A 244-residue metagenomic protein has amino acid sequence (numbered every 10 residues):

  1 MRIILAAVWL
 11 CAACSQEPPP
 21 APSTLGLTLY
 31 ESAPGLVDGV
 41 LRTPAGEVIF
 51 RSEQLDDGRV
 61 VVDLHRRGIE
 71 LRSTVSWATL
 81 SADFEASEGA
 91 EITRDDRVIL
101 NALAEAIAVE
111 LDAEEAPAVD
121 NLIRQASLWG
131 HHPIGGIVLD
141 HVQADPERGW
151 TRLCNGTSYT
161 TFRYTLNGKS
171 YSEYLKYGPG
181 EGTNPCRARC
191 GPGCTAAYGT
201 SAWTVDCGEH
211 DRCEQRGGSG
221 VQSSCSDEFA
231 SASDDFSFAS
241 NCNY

Functional and structural regions predicted by a protein language model:
M1-A7: Sec-dependent signal peptide recognition, specifically the positively charged N-region followed immediately by
E17-P18: Acidic, proline-/serine-/threonine-rich low-complexity intrinsically disordered repeat tracts
A21-Y244: Extended terminal accessory/targeting regions
